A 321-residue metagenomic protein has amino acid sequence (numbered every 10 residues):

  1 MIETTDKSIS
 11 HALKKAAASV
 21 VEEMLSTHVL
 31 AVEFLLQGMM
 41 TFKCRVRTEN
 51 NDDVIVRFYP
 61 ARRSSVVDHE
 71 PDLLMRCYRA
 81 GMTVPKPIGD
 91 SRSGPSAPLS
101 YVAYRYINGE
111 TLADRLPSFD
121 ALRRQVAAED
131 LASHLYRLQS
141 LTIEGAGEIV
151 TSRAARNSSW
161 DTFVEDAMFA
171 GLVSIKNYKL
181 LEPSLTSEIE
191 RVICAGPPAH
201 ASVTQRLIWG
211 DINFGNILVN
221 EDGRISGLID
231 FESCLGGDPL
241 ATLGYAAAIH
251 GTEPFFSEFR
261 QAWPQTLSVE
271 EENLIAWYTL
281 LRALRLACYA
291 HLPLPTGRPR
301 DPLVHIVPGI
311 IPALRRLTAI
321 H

Functional and structural regions predicted by a protein language model:
M1-T4, L74, T318-H321: Phosphate/pyrophosphate-binding loops and the adjoining catalytic core of nucleotide-dependent enzymes
S8-H28, R123-R124, E129, R137-G210 (+2 more regions): An alpha-helical support segment within catalytic cores of ATP-dependent transferases
K14-K15, P71, E253-S257: Short, surface-exposed alpha-helical segments at coil->helix boundaries
L30, P85-I88, S226, G244: A short, local hydrophobic-aromatic micro-motif
V32-S158, S184, S202: ATP-binding pocket architecture of kinase catalytic cores
R57-Y59, I88-G89, V150, L207-G210 (+3 more regions): Short beta-strand segments
E129, G244-H321: Helix-rich C-terminal or lid/interface subdomains of diverse kinases
Q205-I208, N213-N273: Active-site Asp-x-Gly
